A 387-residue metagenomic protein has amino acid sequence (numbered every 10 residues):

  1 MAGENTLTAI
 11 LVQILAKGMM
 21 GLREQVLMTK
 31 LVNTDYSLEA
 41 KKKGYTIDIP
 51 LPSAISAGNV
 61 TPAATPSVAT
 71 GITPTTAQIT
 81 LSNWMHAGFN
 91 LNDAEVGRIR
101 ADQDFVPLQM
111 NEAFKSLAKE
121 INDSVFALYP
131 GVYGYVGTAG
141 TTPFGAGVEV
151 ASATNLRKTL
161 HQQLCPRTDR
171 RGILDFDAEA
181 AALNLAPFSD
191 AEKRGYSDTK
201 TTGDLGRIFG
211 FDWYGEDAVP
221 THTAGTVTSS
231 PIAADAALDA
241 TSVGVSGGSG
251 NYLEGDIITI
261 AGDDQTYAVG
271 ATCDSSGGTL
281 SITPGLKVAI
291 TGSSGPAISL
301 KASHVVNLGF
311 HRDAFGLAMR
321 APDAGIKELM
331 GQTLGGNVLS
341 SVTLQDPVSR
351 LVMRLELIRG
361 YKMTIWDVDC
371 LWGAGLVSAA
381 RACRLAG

Functional and structural regions predicted by a protein language model:
M1-L81, A382: N-terminal "assembly arms/tails" that initiate or stabilize quaternary assembly in self-assembling proteins
L31-K43, S53-G58, V150-S189, V348: Short, low-complexity, charged/polar segments at coil/turn and helix-coil boundaries
N33-E39, T138-N155, G244-G250: Surface-exposed ligand/attachment interfaces on beta-rich extracellular proteins
I49, A77-T138, T142, A146-E149 (+4 more regions): Long, contiguous amphipathic alpha-helices that act as assembly "spine/axial" helices in icosahedral shell and virion
A57-V60, F89-N90, I99-R100, A181-N184 (+3 more regions): Short helix/loop capping segments that flank catalytic or ligand/cofactor-binding pockets
G71-N83, G210, H222-T228: A glycine-rich, hydrophobic loop/mini-helix early in the fold
A181-G295, R384-L385: Autoprocessing Asn-cyclization modules and mimics
R207-V219, G262, A268-A382: Internal mixed-charge
